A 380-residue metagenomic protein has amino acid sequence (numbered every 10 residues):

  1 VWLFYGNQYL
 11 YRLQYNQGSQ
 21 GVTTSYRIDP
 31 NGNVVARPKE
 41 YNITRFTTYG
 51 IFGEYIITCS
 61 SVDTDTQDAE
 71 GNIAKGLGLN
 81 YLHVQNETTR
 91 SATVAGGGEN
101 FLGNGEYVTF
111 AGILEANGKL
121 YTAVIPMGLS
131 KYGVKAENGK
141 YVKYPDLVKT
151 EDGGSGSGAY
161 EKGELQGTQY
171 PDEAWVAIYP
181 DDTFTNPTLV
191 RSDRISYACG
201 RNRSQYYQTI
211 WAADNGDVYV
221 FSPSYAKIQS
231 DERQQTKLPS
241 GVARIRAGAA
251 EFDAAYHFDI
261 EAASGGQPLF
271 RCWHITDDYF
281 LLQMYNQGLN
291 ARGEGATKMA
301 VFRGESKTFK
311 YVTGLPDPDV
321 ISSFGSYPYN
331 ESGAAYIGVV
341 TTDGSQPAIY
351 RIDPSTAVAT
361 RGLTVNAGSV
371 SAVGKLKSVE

Functional and structural regions predicted by a protein language model:
V1-E106: Post-signal peptide N-terminal segment of secreted/secretory-pathway proteins
V1-L3, Y41-E54, L102-I113, C199-I210 (+3 more regions): Repeated scaffold domains used in trafficking and secretory/extracellular systems, primarily beta-propellers
G6-Q17, G53-G71, G118-M127, A159-T168 (+4 more regions): Short beta-strand elements that form the blades of beta-propeller/WD-repeat-like and other beta-sheet-rich scaffold
T24-R27, A74-E87, A136-T185, Q234-A250 (+2 more regions): Beta-propeller blade signature
N33-I43, N86-G103, N186-S196, F252-A262 (+2 more regions): Beta-propeller fold detector
Y170-A177, D182-F252, F258-I260, S264-P268: Beta-propeller domains
D253-S345: Intrinsically disordered, low-complexity segments enriched in Gly and acidic/Ser/Thr residues that form flexible
S323-S326, N330, V339-E380: Hydrophobic, glycine-enriched assembly/anchoring segments
